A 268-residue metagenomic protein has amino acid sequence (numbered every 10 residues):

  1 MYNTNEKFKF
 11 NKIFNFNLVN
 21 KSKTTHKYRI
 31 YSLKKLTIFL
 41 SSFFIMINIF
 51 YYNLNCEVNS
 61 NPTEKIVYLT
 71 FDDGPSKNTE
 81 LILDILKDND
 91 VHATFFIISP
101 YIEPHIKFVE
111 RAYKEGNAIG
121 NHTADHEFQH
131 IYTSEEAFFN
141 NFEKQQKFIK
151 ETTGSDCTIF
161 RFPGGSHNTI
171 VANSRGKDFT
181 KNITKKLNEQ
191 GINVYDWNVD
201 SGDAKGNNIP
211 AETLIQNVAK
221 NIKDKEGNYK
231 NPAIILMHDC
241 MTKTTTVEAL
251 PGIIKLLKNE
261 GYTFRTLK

Functional and structural regions predicted by a protein language model:
M1-Y68, D84-A93, N198-S201, E212 (+2 more regions): Terminal accessory/targeting
F8-F10, F14-F16, F39, F43-F44 (+10 more regions): Phenylalanine-focused residue identity feature
S22, S32, S41-S42, S60 (+7 more regions): Generic serine detector
N53-A137, N141-D156, I253-L256: Active-site beta->alpha N-cap acidic-glycine motif
F71-D73, F95-P100, N121-T123, R161-G164 (+3 more regions): A cross-domain feature marking catalytic cores of carbohydrate-active enzymes and several ubiquitous metabolic/repair
E127-L236, C240-L256, T263: Catalytic domains of cell-wall/extracellular-matrix polysaccharide-remodeling enzymes, centered on de-N-acetylation
